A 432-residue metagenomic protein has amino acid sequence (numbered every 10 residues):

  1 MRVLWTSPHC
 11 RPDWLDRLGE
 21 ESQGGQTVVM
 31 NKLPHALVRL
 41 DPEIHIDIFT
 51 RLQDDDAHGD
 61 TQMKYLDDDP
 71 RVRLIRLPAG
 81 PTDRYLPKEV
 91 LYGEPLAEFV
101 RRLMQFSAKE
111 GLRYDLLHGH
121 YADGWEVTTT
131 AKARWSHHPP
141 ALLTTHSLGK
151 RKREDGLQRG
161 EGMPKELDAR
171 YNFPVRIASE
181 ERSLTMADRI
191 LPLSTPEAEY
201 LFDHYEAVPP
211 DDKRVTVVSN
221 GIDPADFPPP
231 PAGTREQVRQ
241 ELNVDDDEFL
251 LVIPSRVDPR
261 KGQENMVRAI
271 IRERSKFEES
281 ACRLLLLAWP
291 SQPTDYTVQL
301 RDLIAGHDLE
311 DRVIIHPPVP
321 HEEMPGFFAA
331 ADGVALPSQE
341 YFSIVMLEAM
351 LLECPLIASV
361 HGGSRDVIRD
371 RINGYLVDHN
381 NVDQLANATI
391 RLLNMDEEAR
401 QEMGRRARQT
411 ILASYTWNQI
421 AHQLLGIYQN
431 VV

Functional and structural regions predicted by a protein language model:
M1-D68: N-terminal subdomain of nucleotide-sugar transferases
Q240, Q384, R391, E398-S414 (+1 more regions): A short, well-ordered alpha-helix in the C-terminal region of glycosyltransferases
D245-K261, V267-I270, L285: Conserved donor-binding/catalytic core segment of Leloir-type glycosyltransferases
C282-D302: Glycosyltransferase donor-sugar binding loop
T297-P318: Nucleotide-activated donor-binding/catalytic signature segment of Leloir-type glycosyltransferases, i.e., the conserved
P318, G326-A331: Short alpha-helical donor nucleotide-sugar binding micro-motif in glycosyltransferases
P355-A358: Short hydrophobic beta-strand element within catalytic cores of glycosyltransferases and related nucleotide-activated
D370-R371, Y375-V382, R391-E397: Conserved acidic donor-binding segment of nucleotide-sugar-dependent glycosyltransferases
